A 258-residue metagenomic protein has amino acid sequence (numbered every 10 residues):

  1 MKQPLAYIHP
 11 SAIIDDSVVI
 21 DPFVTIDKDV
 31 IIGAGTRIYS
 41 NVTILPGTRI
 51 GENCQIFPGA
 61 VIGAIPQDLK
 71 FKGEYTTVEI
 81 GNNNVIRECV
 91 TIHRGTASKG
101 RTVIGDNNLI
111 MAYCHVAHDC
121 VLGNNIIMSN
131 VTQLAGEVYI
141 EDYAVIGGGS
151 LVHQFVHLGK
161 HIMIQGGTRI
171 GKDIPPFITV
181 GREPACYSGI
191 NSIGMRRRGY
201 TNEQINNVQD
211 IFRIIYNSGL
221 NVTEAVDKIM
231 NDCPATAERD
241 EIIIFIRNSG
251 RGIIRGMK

Functional and structural regions predicted by a protein language model:
M1-L5, P10-S11, D16-S17, N53 (+6 more regions): Terminal amphipathic alpha-helical/low-complexity segments used for targeting or macromolecular assembly
K2-G181, A185-C186: Structural signal for interior beta-strand "rungs" in well-ordered beta-sheet cores of soluble enzyme domains
